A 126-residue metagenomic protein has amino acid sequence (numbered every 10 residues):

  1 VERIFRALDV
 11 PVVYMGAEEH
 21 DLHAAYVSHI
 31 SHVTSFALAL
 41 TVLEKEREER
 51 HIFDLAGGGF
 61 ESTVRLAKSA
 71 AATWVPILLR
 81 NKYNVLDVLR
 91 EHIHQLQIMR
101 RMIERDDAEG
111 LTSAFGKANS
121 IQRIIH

Functional and structural regions predicted by a protein language model:
V1-R65: Internal alpha-helical scaffold of NAD(P)-dependent oxidoreductase catalytic cores
E48-A118: Interdomain hinge/lid region at the active-site interface of Rossmann-like NAD(P)-dependent oxidoreductases
R123-H126: Long, positively charged, glycine-interspersed low-complexity recognition regions
